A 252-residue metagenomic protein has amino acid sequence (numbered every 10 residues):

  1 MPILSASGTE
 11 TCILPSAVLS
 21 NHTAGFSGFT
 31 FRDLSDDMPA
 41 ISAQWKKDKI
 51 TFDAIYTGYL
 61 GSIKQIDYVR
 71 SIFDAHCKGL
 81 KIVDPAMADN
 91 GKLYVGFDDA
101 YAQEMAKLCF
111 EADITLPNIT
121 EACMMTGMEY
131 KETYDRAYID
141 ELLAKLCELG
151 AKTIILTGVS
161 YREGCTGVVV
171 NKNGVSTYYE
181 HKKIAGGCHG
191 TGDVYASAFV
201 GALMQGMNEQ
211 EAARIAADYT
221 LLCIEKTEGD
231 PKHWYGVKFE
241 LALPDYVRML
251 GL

Functional and structural regions predicted by a protein language model:
M1-V83, M87-V95, L241-R248: Conserved N-terminal subdomain of the carbohydrate kinase-like
A17-L19, G61, M87-D89, E121 (+3 more regions): Glycine-rich beta-alpha junction loops
G96-S176: Conserved phosphate/ATP/ADP-binding segment of small-molecule kinases
M124, G186-E209, A213: Short, small-residue alpha-helix embedded
Y130-Y138, M204-I215: Short, charged, surface-exposed loops that flank catalytic or proteolytic processing sites
S176-G190: Short pre-catalytic strand/loop immediately N-terminal to key active-site residues, enriched for Gly-Thr
Q210-L252: Charged C-terminal helix
